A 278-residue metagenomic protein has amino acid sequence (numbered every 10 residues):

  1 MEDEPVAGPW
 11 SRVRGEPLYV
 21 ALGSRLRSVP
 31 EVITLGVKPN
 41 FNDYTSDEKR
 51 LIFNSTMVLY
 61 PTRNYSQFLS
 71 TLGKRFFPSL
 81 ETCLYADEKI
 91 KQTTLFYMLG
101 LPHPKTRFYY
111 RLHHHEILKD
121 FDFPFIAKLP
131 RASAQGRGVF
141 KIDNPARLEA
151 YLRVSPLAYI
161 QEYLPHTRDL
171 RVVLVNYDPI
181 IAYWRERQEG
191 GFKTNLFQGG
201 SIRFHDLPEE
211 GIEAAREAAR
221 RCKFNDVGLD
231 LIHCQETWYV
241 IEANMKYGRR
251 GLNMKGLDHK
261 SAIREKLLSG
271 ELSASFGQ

Functional and structural regions predicted by a protein language model:
M1-E2, A7, C83-T167, P208-E209 (+1 more regions): Active-site nucleotide/adenylate-binding loops and adjacent lid/helix of ATP-dependent enzymes
G8-F108, H115: Conserved N-proximal alpha/beta basic substrate-recognition cap immediately N-terminal to, or forming the N-lobe
P61-Y65, T82, D178-P179, R185-R187 (+1 more regions): Short glycine-enriched loops at secondary-structure junctions
R63, P130, Y163-L164, V173 (+2 more regions): Anionic group-transfer/hydrolysis microenvironments
F125, I181, Y239-I241: Protein kinase-like catalytic core scaffold
V139-C222: Phosphate-binding site of ATP-dependent enzymes
R171, F224-Q235: A short glycine-rich, hydrophobically flanked beta-strand micro-motif that places a catalytic Asp/Glu for divalent metal
H233-Q278: C-terminal active-site "lid" helix and adjoining low-complexity regulatory extension at the edge of ATP-using catalytic
